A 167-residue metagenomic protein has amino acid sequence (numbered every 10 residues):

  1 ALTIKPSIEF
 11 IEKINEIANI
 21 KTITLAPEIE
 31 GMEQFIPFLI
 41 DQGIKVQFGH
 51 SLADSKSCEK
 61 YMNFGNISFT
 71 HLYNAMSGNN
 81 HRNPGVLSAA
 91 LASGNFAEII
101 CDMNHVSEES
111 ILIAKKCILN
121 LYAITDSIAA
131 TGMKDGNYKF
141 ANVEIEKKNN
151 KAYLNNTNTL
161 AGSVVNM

Functional and structural regions predicted by a protein language model:
A1-K13, I17: Conserved phosphate-binding/catalytic loop of the ribokinase/pfkB sugar-kinase fold
L2-P6, P27-G31, A53, G78-R82 (+1 more regions): Short secondary-structure boundary/capping elements
N15, E28, I44, E98: Catalytic-site microenvironment of enzymes that process N-acetyl-hexosamine-containing cell-wall polysaccharides
N15-E16, I40, M62: Non-catalytic positions within long, well-ordered alpha-helices that form the structural scaffold/packing of enzyme
E16-I20, S93-F96: A structural motif corresponding to the C-terminal end of an alpha-helix and its immediate exit/capping segment
N19-T22, I40-F48: Short beta-strand/loop segments at the ligand-binding rim of alpha/beta enzyme cores
E30-F38: Active-site core of PLP-dependent enzymes with the aminotransferase class I/II
F35, K45-F48, K56-M167: Active-site-adjacent C-terminal substructures of enzyme catalytic domains
